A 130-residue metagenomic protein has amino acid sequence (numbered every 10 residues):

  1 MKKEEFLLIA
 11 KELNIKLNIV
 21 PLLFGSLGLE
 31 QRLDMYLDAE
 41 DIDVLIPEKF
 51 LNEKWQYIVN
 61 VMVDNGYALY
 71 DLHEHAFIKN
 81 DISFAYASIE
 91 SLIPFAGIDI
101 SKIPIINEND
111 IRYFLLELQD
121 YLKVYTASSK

Functional and structural regions predicted by a protein language model:
M1-K130: Compositionally biased terminal segments of proteins
